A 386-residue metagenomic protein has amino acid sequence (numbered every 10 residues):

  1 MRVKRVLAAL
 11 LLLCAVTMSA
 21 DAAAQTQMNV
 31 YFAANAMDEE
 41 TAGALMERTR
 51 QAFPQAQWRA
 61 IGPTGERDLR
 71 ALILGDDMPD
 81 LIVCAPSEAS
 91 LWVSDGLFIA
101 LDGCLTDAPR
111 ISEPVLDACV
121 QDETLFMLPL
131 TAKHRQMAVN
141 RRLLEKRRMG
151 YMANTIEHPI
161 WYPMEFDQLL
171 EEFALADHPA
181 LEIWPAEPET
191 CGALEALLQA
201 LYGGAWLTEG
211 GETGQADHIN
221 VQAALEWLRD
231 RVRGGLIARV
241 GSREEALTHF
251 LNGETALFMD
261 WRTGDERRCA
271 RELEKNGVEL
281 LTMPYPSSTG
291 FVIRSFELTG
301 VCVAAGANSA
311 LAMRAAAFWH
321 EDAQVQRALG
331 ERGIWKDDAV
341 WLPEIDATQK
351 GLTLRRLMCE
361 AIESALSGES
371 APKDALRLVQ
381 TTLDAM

Functional and structural regions predicted by a protein language model:
R2-L11, T17-A89, T289, R327-A328 (+2 more regions): Conserved N-terminal structural module of periplasmic/extracytoplasmic solute-binding proteins
T41, L45, A223-A224, G306-W319 (+2 more regions): Short amphipathic alpha-helical coupling segments at ligand-binding clamshell hinges and other catalytic/signaling
A52-I111, R147-R148, M152, T248-H249 (+2 more regions): Extracytoplasmic "Venus flytrap"/periplasmic binding protein-like
P54, R271-G333, E360, S367 (+1 more regions): Extracytoplasmic/periplasmic substrate-recognition and gating elements
C84-Q136, M164, E279-M283: Hinge/lid segment of periplasmic solute-binding proteins
A89, A193-L197, L201, Q222-N308: Extracytoplasmic/periplasmic substrate-binding proteins
V120-T190, G204-I237, A371: Helix-loop-helix "hinge/cap" segment bordering the ligand-binding cleft or interdomain interface
K336-M386: Conserved C-terminal helix/tail region of periplasmic/extracytoplasmic solute-binding proteins
